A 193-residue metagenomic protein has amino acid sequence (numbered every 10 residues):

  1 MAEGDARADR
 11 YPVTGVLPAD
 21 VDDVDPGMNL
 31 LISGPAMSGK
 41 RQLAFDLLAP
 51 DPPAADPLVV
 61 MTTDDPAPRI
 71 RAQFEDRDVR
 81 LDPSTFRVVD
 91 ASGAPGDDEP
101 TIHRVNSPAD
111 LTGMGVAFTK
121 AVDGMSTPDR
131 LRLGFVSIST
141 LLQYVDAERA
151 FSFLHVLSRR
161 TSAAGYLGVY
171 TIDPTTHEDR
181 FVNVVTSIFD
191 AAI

Functional and structural regions predicted by a protein language model:
M1-G4, E99: Charged, amphipathic alpha-helical linker segments immediately N-terminal to NTP-binding catalytic cores
E3-E75: Glycine-rich P-loop/Walker A and Walker A-like loops and their local beta1-loop-alpha1 context in P-loop NTPases
V59-D64, V88-D90, V169-T171: Short internal beta-strands
P66-A72, G96, H177-R180: Short, charged/polar "capping" segments at the starts of alpha-helices and the immediately preceding loops
I70, D76-P108: Long, charge-dense
P95-V156: Phosphate-binding/switch loop-helix module in NTP-utilizing enzymes
F151-T176: Substrate-engagement module of ASCE P-loop NTPases
L167-I193: Phosphate-binding/switch region of NTP-binding enzymes
